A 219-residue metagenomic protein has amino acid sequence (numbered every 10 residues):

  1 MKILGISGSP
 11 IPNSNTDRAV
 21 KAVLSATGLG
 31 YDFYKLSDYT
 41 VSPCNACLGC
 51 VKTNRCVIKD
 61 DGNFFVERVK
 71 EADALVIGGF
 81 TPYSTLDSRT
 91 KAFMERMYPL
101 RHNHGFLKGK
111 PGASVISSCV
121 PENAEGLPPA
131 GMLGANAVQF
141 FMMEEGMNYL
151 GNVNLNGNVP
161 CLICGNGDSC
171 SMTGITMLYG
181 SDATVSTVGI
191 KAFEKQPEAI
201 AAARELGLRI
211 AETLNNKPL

Functional and structural regions predicted by a protein language model:
M1-F106, N158-L162, T173-L219: N-terminal beta1-alpha1-beta2 submodule of the flavodoxin-like/Rossmannoid cofactor-binding fold
F106-L155: Short, glycine-/small-residue-rich phosphate/pyrophosphate-handling segment
E125, L162-C164: Short, well-ordered secondary-structure micro-motifs
N166-S171: Oxidoreductase cofactor-interface core, primarily capturing Rossmann-like NAD(P)-dependent enzymes
